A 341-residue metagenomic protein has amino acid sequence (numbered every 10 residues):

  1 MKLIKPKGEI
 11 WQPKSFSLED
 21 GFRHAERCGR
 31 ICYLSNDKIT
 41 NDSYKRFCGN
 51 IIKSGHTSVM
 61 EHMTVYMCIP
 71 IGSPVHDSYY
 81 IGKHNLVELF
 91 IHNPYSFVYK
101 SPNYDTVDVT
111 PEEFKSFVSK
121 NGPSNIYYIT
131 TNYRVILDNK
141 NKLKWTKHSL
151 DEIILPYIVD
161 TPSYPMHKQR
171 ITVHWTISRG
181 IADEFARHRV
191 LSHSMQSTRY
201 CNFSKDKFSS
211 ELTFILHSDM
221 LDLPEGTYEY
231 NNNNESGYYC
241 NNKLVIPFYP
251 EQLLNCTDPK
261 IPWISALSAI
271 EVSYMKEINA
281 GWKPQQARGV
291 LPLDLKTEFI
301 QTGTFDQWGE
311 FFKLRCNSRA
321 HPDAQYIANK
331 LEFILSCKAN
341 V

Functional and structural regions predicted by a protein language model:
M1-V341: Family-specific signature for flavin-dependent thymidylate synthase
